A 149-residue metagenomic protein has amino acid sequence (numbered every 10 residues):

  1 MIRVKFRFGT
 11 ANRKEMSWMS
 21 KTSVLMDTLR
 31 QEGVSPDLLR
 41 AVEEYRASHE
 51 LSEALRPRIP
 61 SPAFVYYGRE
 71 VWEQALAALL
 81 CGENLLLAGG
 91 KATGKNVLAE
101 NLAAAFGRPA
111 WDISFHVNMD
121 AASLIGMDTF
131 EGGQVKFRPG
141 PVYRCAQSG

Functional and structural regions predicted by a protein language model:
I2-W18: Short, Lys/Arg-enriched N-terminal segments with co-localized hydrophobic residues within the first ~10-30 amino acids
S17-G149: AAA+ P-loop NTPase catalytic core and its hallmark functional loops
